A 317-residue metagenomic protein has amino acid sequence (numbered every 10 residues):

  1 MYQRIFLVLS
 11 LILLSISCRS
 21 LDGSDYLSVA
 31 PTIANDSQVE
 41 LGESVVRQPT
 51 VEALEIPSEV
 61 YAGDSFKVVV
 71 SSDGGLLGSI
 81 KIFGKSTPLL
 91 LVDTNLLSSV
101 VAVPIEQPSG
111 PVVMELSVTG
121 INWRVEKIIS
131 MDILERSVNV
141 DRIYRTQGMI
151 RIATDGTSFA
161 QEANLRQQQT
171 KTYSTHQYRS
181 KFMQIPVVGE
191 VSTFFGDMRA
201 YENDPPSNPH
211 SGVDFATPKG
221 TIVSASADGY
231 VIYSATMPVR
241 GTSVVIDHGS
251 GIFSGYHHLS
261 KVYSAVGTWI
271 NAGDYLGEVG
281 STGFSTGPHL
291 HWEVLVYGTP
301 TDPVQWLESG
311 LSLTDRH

Functional and structural regions predicted by a protein language model:
Q3-L9: Sec-dependent signal peptide recognition, specifically the positively charged N-region followed immediately by
R19-S130, E135: Cationic-aromatic interfacial patches
S20, K261-S264, S281-F284: Short, conserved catalytic or interaction motifs in soluble domains
S130-R240: Surface-exposed, glycine-biased beta-strand/turn segments
H210-S211, S226-Y263, P288-E293: Zn2+-dependent peptidoglycan hydrolase active-site motif and core
I222-V231, Y263-V279: Short, well-structured beta-strand-loop connectors
T242-D247, T268-H317: Conserved, short, structured surface segments that act as functional micro-motifs
